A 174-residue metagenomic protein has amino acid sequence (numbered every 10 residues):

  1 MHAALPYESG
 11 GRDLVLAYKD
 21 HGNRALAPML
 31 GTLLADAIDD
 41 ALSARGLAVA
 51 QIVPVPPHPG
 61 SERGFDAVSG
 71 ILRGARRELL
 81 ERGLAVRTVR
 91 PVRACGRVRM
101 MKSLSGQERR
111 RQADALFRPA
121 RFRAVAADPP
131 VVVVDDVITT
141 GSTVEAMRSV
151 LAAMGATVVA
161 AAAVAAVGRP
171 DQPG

Functional and structural regions predicted by a protein language model:
H2-V133, S142-G174: Conserved PRPP/pyrophosphate-binding segment of the phosphoribosyltransferase/PRPP-pathway fold
